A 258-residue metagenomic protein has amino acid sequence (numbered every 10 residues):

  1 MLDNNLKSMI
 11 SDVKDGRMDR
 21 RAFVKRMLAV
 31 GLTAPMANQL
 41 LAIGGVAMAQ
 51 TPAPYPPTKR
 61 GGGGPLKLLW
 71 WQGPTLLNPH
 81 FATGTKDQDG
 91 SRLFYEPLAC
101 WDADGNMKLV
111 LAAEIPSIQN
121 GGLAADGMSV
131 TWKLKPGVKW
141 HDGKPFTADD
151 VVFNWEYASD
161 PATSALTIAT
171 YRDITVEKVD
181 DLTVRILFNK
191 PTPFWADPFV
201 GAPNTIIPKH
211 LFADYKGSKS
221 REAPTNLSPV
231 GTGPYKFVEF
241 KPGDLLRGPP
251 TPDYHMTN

Functional and structural regions predicted by a protein language model:
M1-K25, A29-G31, M36, L41 (+1 more regions): N-terminal secretory signal peptides
Q39-W71: C-terminal segment of N-terminal export signals and the immediately downstream linker at the start of the mature
G63-G73, S129-W132, V184-I186, G233-K236 (+1 more regions): Short, well-ordered beta-strand elements
L69-A124, E156, V230: N-terminal lobe/hinge region of extracytoplasmic solute-binding protein
L109, S228-T257: Bilobed "Venus flytrap"/periplasmic-binding protein-like clamshell domains and structurally analogous long
I115-S164, V179, R185: Aromatic- and charge-enriched surface segment that lines or borders ligand/interaction sites
T131-L134, A223, T251-N258: Ligand-site clamp/hinge motif
T167-K216, P234, E239-K241: Surface-exposed binding/hinge segments that line and control ligand-binding clefts or catalytic entry sites
